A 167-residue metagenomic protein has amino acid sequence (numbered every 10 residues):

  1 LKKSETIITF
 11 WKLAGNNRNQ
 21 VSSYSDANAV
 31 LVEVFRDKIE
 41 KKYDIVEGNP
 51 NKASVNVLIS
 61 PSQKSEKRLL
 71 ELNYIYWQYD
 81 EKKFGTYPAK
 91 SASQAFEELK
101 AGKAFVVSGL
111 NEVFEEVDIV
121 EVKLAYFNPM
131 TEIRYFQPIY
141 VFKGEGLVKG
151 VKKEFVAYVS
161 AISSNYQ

Functional and structural regions predicted by a protein language model:
L1-Q167: Long, terminal "pre-/pro-" and other extracytoplasmic accessory regions that lie outside the mature folded/catalytic
